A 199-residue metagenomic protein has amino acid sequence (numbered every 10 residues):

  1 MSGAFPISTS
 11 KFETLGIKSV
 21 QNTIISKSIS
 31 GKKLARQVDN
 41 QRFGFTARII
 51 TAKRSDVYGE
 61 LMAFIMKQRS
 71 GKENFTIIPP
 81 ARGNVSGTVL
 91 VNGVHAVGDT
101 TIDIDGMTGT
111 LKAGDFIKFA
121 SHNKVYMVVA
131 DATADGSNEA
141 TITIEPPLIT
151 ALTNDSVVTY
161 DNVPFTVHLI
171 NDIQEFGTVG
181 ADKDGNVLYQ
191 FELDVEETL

Functional and structural regions predicted by a protein language model:
M1-L199: Extracellular/virion structural assembly segments
